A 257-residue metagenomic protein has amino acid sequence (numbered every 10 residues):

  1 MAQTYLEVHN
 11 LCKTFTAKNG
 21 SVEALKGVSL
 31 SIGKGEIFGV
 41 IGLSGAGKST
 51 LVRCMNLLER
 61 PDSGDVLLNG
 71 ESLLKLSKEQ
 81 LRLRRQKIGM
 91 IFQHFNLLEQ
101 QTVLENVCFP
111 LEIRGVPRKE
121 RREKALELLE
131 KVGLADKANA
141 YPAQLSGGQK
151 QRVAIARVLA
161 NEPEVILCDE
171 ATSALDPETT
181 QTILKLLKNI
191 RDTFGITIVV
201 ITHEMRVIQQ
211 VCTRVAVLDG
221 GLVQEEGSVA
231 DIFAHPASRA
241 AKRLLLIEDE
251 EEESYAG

Functional and structural regions predicted by a protein language model:
T4-L6, C12-C212, A216-G220, Q224: ABC family nucleotide-binding domain
A230-G257: C-terminal boundary and immediately downstream tail of ABC-type ATPase nucleotide-binding domains
